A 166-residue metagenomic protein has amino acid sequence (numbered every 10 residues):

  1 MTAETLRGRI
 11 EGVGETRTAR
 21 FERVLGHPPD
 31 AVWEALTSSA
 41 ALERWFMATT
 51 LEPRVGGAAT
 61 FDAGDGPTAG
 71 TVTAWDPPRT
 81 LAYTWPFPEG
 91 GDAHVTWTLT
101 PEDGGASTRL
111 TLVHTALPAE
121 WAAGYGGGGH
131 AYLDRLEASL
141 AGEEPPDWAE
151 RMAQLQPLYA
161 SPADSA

Functional and structural regions predicted by a protein language model:
M1-T50, A166: Hydrophobic ligand-binding cavity/cleft-lining segments
L6, T16-T18, T84-L140: Beta-strand/loop substructures that line and gate deep hydrophobic ligand-binding cavities in soluble
E22-R23, T49, G70-A74, P86 (+1 more regions): Hydrophobic/aromatic beta-strand elements that line small-molecule binding cavities or substrate pockets in beta-rich
V32, L42, A59, V72 (+4 more regions): Hydrophobic pocket/interface hotspot
E43-A48, D62-A63, T84: A short gly/proline-enriched turn/hairpin at secondary-structure junctions
G64-A69: Short coil-to-beta-strand transition motifs
D76-L81, G104: Short, conserved beta-turn/loop elements at beta-strand boundaries and strand-helix junctions
S139-A166: Short, highly charged C-terminal tails/helix-capping segments
